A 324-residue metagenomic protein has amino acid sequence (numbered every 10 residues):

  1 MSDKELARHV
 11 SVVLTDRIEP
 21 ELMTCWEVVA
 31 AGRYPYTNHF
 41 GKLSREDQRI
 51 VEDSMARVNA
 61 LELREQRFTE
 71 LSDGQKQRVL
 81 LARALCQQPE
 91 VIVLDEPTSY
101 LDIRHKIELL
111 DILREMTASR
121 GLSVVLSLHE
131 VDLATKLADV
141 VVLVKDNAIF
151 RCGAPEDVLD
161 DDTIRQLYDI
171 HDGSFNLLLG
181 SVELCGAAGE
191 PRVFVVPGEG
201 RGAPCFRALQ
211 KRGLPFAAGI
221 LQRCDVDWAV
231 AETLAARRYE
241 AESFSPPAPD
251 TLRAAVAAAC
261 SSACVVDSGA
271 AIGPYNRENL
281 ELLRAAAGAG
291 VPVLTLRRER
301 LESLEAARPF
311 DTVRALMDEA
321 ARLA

Functional and structural regions predicted by a protein language model:
G41-K42, R67-L71, Q75: Conserved ABC ATPase signature
Q88: Conserved catalytic motifs of ABC-family nucleotide-binding domains
I92-E96: Catalytic Walker B motif of ABC-type/P-loop ATPase nucleotide-binding domains
I107-R120: Helical segment within the ABC ATPase nucleotide-binding domain
L128-H129: H-loop/switch region of ABC-family ATPase nucleotide-binding domains
V141-A154: H-loop (His-switch) and adjacent beta-strand-loop-beta switch element of ABC-type ATPase nucleotide-binding domains
D169-P249, V266-S268, L294-A324: ABC ATPase nucleotide-binding domains
